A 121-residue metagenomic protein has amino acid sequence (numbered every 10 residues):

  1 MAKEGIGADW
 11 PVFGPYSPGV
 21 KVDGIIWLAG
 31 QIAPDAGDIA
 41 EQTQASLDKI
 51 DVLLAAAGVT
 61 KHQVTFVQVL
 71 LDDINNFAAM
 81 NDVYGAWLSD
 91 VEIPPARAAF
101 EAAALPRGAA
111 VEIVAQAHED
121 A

Functional and structural regions predicted by a protein language model:
M1-T65, L71-A121: N-terminal presequence-like segments and the immediate start of the first folded domain
